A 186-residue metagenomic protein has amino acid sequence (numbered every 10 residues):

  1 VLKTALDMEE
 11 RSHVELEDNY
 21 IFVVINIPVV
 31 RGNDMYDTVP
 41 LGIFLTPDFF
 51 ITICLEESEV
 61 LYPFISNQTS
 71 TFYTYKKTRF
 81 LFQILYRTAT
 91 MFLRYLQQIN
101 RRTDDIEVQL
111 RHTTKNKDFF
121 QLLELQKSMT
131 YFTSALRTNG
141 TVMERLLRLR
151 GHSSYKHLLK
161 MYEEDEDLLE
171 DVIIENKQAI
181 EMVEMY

Functional and structural regions predicted by a protein language model:
V1-T4, E56: N-terminal pre-transmembrane cytosolic regions of membrane proteins
K3-L6, F72-Y73: Short acidic/polar alpha-helix capping motifs at helix-coil junctions
A5, V24-I25: Low-complexity, intrinsically disordered/propeptide-like segments
D7-H13, V29: Short, solvent-exposed loop/turn elements at beta->coil junctions and helix N-caps that rim active or binding pockets
L16, N26-Y186: Extended amphipathic alpha-helical scaffolding segments in membrane-proximal extra-membrane regions of membrane
N19-F22: Short, hydrophobic/aromatic-rich segments at coil-to-beta transitions
